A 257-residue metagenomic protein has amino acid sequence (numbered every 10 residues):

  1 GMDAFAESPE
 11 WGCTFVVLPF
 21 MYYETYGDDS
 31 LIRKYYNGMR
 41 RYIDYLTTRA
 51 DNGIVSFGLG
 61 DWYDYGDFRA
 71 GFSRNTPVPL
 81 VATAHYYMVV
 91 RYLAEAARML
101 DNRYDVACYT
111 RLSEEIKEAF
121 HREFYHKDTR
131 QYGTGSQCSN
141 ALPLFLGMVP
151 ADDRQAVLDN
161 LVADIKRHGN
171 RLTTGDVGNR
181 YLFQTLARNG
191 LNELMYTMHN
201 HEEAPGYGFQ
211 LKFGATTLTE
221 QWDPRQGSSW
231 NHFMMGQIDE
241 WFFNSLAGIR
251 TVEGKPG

Functional and structural regions predicted by a protein language model:
G1-G257: Active-site core of glycosidic bond-cleaving carbohydrate-active enzymes
